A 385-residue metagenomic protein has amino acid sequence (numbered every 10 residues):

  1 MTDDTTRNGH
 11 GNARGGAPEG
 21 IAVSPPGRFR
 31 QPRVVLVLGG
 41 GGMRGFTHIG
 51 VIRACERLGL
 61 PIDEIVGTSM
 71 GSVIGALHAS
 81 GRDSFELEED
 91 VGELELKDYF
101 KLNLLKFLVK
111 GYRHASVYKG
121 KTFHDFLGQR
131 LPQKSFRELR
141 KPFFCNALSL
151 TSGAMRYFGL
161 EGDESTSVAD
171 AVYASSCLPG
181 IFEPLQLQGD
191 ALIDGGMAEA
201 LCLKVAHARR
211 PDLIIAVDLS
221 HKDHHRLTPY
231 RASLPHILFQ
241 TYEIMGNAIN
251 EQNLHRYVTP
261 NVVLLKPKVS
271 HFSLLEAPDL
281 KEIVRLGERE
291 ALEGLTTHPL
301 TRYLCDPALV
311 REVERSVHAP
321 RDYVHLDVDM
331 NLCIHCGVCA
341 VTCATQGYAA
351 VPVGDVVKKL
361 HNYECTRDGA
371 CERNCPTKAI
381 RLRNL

Functional and structural regions predicted by a protein language model:
T2-D4, A13-I65, A340: Helix-rich "cap/lid" substructures immediately adjacent to catalytic or cofactor-binding pockets
A17, R30-V34, R82-F126, R130 (+3 more regions): Non-catalytic peripheral regions of patatin-like phospholipases
G41, V51, G71, C145 (+4 more regions): Conserved small-residue
I62-S80: Catalytic nucleophile loop
L131-P142: A short alpha-helix-loop-beta-strand transition element characteristic of N-terminal alpha/beta dinucleotide-binding
V310-A349: Acidic, Ser/Thr-rich low-complexity intrinsically disordered segments
V338-G354, A370-L385: Iron-sulfur cluster-binding cysteine motifs and their immediate structural context in ferredoxin-like electron-transfer
G354-K359, E364-C365: Short linker/helix segments within small regulatory modules
